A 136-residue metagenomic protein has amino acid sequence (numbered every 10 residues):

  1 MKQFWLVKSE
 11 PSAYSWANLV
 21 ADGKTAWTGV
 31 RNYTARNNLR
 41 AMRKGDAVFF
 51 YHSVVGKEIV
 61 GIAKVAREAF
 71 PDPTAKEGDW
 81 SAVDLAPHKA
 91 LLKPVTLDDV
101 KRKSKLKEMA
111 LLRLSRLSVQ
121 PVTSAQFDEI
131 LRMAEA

Functional and structural regions predicted by a protein language model:
M1-K44, E135-A136: Compositionally biased, charged N-terminal/linker segments
M1-S12, D72-A136: Contiguous surface segments at macromolecular interaction interfaces
L6-K8, F50-Y51, I62: Short, conserved beta-strand edge motifs with alternating hydrophobic and charged residues
N18, M42-R43, E58-I59, K76-G78: Short glycine/proline-enriched turns and hinge-like loops at secondary-structure junctions
T28-T34, R67-T74, K105: Short acidic (Asp/Glu) patches
Y51-K57: Short, charged beta-turn/beta-strand-edge "cap" motif at the junction between a beta-strand and an adjacent loop
E58-E68: Short beta-strand-centered aromatic/proline hotspots
